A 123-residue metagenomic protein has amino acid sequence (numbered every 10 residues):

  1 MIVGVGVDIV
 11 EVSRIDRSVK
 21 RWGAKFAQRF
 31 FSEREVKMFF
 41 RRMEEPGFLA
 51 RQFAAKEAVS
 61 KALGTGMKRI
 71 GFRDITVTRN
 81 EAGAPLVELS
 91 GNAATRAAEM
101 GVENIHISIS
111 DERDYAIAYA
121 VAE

Functional and structural regions predicted by a protein language model:
M1-E123: Core catalytic alpha/beta fold that binds nucleotide/phospho-ligands
